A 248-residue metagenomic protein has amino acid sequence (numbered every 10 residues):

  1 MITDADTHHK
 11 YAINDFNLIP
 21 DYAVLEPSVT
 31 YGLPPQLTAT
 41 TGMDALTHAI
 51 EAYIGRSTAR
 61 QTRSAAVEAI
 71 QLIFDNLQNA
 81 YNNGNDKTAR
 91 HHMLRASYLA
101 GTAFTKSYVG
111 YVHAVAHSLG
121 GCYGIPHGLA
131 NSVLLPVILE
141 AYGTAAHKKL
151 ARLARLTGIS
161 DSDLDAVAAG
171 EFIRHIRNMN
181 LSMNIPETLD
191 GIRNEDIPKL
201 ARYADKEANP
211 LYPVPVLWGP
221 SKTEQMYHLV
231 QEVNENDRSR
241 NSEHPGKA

Functional and structural regions predicted by a protein language model:
M1-S107, N194: Carboxylate- and glycine-rich phosphate/diphosphate-binding segment that chelates Mg2+/Mn2+
L33-P35, S57-T62, P136-I138, D161-S162 (+2 more regions): A ubiquitous short alpha-helical element
M43, T47, V67-I70, F74 (+4 more regions): Hydrophobic faces of stable alpha-helices that mediate helix-helix packing
Y53-A59, S107-V109, A141-K148, N234-R238: Short helix-capping/linker segments at secondary-structure and domain boundaries
S64-E68, L72, H92-R95, A114-H117 (+5 more regions): Amphipathic alpha-helical interaction segments
S107-E171, R177: C-terminal catalytic subdomain
L150, S160-A248: C-terminal charged capping/lid subdomain of soluble metabolic enzymes
